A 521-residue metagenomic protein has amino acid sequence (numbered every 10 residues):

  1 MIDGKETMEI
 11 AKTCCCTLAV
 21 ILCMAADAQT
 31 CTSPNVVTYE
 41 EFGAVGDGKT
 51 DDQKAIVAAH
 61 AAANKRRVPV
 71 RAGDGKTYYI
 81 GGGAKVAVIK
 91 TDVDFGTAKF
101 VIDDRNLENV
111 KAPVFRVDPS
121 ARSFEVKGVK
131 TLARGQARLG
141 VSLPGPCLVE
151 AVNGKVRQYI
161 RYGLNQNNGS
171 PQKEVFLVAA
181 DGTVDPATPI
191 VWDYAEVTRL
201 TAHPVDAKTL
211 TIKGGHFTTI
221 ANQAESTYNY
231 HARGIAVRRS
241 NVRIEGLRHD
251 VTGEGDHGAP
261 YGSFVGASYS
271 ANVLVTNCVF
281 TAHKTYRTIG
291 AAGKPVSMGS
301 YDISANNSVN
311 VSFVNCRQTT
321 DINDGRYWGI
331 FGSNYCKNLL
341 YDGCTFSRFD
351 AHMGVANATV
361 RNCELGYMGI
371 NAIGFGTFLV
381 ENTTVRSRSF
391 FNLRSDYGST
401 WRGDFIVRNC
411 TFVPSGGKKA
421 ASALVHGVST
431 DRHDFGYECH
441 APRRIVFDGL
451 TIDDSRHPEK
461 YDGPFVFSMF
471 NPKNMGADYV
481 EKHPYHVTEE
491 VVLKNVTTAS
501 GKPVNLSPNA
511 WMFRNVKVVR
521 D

Functional and structural regions predicted by a protein language model:
D3-C15: Bacterial N-terminal signal peptides that target proteins for export
C14-C23: Bacterial N-terminal signal peptides
A25-D521: Extracellular/periplasmic carbohydrate-active domains that bind, remodel, or depolymerize complex polysaccharides
